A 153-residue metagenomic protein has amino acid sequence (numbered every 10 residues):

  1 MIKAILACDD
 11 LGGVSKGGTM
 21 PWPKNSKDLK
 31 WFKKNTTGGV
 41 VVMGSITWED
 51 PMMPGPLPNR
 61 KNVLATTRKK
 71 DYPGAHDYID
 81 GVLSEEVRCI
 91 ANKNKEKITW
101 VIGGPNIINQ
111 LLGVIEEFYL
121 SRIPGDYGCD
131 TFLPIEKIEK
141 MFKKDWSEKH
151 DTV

Functional and structural regions predicted by a protein language model:
M1-V153: Enzymes that bind and transform nitrogen-containing heteroaromatic metabolites
